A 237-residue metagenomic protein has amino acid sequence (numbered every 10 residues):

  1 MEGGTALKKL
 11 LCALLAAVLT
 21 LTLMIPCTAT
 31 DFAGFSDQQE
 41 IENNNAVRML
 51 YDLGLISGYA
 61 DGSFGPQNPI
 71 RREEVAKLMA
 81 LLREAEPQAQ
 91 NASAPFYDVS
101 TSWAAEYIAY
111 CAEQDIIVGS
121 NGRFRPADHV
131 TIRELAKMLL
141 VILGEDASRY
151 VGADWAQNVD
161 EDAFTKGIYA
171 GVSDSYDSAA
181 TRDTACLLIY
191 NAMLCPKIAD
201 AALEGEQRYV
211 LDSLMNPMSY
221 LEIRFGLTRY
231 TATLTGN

Functional and structural regions predicted by a protein language model:
E2-A6, L10-N44, S57-A105, E113-R133 (+2 more regions): Feature responds to low-complexity, polar/acidic, surface-exposed segments characteristic of secreted/exported proteins
Y51, E106: Alpha-helical bundle segments that constitute or directly flank the non-heme di-iron/ferroxidase center
Y190: Conserved redox-cofactor binding core of oxidoreductases
